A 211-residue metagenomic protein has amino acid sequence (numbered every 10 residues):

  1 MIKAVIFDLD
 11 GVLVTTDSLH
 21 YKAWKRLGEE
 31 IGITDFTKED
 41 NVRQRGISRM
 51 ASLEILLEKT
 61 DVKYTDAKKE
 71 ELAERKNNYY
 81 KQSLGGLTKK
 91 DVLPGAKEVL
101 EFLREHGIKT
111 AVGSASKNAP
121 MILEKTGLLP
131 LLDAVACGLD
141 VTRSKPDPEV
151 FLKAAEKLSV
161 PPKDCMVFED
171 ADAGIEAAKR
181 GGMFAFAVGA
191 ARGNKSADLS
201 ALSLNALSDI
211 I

Functional and structural regions predicted by a protein language model:
M1-D40: Active-site neighborhood of HAD-like aspartate-dependent phosphohydrolases
M1-K3, E101-R104, S116-I211: Asp-based, Mg2+/Mn2+-dependent phosphohydrolase catalytic module
L13, V92, V112, R143 (+1 more regions): Conserved SAM-binding loop
S18-K22, M50, P120, P148: Short, surface-exposed alpha-helical segments at coil->helix boundaries
G32-R43, D61-L72, L131, P162: Short, surface-exposed acidic
T34, K109, F184: Residue-level detector of anion-binding/catalytic polar loops
R45-S83, F102: A metal-dependent, Asp-based hydrolase signature
Q82-V112: Short, acidic loop-to-helix structural element flanking the phosphoryl-transfer center in phosphate-processing enzymes
